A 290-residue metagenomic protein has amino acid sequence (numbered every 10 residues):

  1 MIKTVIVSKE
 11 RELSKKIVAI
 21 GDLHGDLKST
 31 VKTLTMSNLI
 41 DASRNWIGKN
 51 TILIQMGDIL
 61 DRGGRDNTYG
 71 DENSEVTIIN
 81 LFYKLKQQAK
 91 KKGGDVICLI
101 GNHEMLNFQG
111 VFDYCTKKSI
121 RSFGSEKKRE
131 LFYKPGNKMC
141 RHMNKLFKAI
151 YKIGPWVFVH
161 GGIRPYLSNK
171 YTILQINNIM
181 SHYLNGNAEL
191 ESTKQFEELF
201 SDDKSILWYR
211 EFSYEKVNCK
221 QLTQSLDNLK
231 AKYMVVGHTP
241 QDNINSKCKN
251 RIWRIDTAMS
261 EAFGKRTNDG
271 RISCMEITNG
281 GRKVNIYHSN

Functional and structural regions predicted by a protein language model:
M1-N290: Feature recognizes metal-dependent phosphohydrolase scaffolds
